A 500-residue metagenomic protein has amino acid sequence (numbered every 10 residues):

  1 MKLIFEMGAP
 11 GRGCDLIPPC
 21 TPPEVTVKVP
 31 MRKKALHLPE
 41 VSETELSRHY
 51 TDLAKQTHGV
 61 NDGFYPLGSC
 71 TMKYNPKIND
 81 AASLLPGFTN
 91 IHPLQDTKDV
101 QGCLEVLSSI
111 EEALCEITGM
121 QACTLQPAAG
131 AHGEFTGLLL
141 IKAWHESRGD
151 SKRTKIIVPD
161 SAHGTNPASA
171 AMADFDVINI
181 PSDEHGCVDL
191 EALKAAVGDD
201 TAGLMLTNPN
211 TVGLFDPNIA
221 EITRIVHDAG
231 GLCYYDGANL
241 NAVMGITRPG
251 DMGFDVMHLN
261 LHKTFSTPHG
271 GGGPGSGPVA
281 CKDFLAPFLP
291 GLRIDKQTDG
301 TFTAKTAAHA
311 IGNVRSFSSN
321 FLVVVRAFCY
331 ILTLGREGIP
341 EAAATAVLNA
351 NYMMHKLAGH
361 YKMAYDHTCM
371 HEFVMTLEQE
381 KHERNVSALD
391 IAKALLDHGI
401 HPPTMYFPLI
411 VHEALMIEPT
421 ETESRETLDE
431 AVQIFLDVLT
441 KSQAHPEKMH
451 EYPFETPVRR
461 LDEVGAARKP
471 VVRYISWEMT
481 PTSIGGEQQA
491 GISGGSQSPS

Functional and structural regions predicted by a protein language model:
M1-A122, E146, T247, Q297-T303 (+3 more regions): Non-catalytic terminal extensions of PLP-dependent enzymes
H58-I78, Q126-E134, F265-A280, F284-L285 (+2 more regions): Conserved phosphate/anionic-ligand binding catalytic regions in large, soluble enzymes, centered on
P66, P127, S182, N208 (+4 more regions): Proline- and acidic/polar-enriched loop/turn elements at helix boundaries
Q101-E105, H132-D299, H309, N385-V386 (+1 more regions): Conserved PLP-enzyme active-site core in the AAT-like
Q121-P127, K155-V158: A short, small-residue-rich loop immediately preceding and capping a beta-strand
T124, I178-I180, P403: General small-molecule cofactor/ligand-binding pocket signal
P127, S182, L206-P209, M375-L377 (+1 more regions): Short glycine-centered, acidic/aromatic-flanked micro-motifs in structured strand/loop junctions that mark active-site
A196, S319-L322, Y365: A generic short alpha-helical patch detector that favors 3-5-residue windows in or near N-terminal regions
